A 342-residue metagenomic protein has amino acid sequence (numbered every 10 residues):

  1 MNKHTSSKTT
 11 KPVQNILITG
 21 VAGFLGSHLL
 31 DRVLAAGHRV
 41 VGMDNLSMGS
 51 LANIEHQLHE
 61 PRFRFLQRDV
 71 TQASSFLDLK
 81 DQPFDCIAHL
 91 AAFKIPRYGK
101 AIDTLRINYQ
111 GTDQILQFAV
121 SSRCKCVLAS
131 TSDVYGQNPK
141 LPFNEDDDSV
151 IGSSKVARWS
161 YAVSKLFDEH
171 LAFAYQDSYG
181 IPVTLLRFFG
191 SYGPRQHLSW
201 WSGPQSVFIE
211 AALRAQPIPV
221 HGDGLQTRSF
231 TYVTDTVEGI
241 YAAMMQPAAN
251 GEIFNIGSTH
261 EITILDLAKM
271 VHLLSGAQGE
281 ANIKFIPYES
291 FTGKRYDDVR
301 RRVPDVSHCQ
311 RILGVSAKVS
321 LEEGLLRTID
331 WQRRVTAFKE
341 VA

Functional and structural regions predicted by a protein language model:
M1-S191, T234, I264, R327 (+1 more regions): N-terminal Rossmann-like NAD(P)+-binding domain of SDR-like oxidoreductases, especially those catalyzing
K3, K8, A212-A342: C-terminal substrate-binding subdomain of Rossmann-fold SDR/epimerase-dehydratase oxidoreductases
M48, P194, S258: Short, conserved catalytic or interaction motifs in soluble domains
H59, P139, H197-W201, H260 (+2 more regions): Residue-level signature of the cytosolic catalytic core of signaling kinases
P96-G99, G193-R195, F291-K294: A short acidic, helix-capping loop that chelates divalent metal ions and anchors anionic groups
S149, W200-G203: Predominantly a Rossmann-like dinucleotide-binding segment in NAD(P)-dependent oxidoreductases
G190, Q196, Q226-R228: Heptad-repeat alpha-helical coiled-coil signaling segments
